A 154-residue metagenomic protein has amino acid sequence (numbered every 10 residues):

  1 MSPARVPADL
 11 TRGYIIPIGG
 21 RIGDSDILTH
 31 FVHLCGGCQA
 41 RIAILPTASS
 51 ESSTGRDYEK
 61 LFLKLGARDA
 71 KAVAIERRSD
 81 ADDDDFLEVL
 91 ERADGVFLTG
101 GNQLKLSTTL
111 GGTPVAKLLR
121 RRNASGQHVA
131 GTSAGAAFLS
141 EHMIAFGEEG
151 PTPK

Functional and structural regions predicted by a protein language model:
M1, R12, T99, K105-K154: Class I SAM-dependent methyltransferase SAM-binding "motif I" and its flanking Rossmann-like core
M1-K105: Extended, subdomain-level signal for the structured scaffold at the beginning of enzyme domains
